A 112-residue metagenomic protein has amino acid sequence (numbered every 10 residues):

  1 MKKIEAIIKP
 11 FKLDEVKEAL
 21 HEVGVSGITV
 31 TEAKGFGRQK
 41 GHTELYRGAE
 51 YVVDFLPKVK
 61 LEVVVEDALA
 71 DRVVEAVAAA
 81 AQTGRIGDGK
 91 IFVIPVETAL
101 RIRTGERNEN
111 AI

Functional and structural regions predicted by a protein language model:
M1-I112: Positively charged, small/polar-rich N-terminal and surface patches that mediate targeting and assembly and bind
